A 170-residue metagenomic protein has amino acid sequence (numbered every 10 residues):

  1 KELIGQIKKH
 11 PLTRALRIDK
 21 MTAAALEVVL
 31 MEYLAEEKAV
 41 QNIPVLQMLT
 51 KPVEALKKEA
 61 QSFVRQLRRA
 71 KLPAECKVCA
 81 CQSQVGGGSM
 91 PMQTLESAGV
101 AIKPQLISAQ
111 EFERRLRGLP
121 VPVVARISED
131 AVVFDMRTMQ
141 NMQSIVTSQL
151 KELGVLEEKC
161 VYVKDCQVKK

Functional and structural regions predicted by a protein language model:
K1-E2, L12-T13, R115-P120, Q149-E152: Short, solvent-exposed amphipathic alpha-helical segments in soluble enzyme and RNA/protein-processing domains
K1-R65: Active-site C-terminal subdomain of aminotransferase-like
I7, F63, F112-R115, I145-Q149: Hydrophobic side chains in well-ordered alpha-helices
A35, A109, Q143-I145: Intrinsically disordered, low-complexity acidic/polar segments
K57-Q140: Conserved C-terminal alpha-helix-loop-beta "cap" of PLP-dependent enzymes that closes/shapes the active-site mouth
I127-C160: Generic C-terminus detector
